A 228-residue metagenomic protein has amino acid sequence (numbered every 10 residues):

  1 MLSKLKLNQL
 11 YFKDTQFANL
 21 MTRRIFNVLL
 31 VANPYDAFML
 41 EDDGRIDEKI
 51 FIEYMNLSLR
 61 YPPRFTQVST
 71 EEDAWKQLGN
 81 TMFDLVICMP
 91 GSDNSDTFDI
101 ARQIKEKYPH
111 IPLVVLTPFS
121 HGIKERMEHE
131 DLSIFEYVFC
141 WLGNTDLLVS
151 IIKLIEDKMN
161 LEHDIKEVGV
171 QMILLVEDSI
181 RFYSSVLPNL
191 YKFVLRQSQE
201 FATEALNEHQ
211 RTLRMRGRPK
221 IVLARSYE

Functional and structural regions predicted by a protein language model:
M1-T66, D131-Y137, W141-Y227: Non-catalytic signal-transmission and effector/linker regions of two-component phosphorelay proteins
N8-L10, M39-F51, Y61-P62, Q67-L113 (+4 more regions): Conserved phosphotransfer microenvironments
